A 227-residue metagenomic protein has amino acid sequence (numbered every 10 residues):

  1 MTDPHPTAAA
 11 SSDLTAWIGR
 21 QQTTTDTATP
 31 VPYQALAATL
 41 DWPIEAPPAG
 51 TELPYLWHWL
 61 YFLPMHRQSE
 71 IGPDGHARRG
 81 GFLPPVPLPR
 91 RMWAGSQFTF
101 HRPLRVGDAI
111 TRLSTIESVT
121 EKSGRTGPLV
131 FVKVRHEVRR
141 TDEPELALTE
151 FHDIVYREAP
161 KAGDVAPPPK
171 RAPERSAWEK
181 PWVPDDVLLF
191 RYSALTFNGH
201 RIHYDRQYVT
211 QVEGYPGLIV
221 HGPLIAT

Functional and structural regions predicted by a protein language model:
T2-A109: Hydrophobic, proline/glycine-rich low-complexity stretches
T2-Q21, W93-P184: HotDog/MaoC-like acyl-thioester-processing domains
P4-E52, P167-I225: A contiguous, surface-exposed recognition patch within enzymatic or periplasmic domains that forms
W17, W57-Y61, V86, R91-W93 (+5 more regions): Bulky hydrophobic/aromatic packing residues
A35, P43, S69, G107 (+4 more regions): A broad, structure-centric signal for solvent-exposed, well-ordered loop/edge residues that line or flank functional
A38, E70-I71, H76-R79, R90-A94 (+7 more regions): A short linear-motif detector with a strong N-terminal bias
M65-I71, I219-A226: Short, charged low-complexity intrinsically disordered segments located at boundaries of structured domains
P85, R140, L218-I219: Alpha-helix boundary/capping detector
